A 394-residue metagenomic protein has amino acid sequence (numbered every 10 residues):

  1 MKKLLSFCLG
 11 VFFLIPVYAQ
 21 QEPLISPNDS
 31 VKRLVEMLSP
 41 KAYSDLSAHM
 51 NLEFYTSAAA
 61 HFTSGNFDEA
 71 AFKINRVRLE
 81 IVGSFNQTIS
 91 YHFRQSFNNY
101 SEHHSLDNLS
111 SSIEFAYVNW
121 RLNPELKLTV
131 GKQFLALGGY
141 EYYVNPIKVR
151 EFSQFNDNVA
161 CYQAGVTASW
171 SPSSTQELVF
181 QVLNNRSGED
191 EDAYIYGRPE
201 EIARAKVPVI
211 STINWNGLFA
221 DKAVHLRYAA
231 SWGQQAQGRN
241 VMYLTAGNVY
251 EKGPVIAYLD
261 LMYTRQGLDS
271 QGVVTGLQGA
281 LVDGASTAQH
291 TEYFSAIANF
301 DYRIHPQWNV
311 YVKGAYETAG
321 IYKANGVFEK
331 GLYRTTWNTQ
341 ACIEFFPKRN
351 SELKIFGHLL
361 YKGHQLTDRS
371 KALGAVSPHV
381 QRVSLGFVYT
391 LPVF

Functional and structural regions predicted by a protein language model:
M1-S30, P392-F394: Cleavable N-terminal export/targeting peptides
Y18-Y55: N-terminal periplasmic/intermembrane-space "pro-region" immediately following the signal or transit peptide
Q21-I25, Y55-S57, H61-G65, E102-L109 (+2 more regions): Surface-exposed coil loops of outer-membrane beta-barrel proteins
E22-S26, A59-F67, S105-L106, A220-F394: Outer-membrane beta-barrel pore domains
K41-A48, Y55-N75, E201: Surface-exposed strand-loop-strand hairpins of Gram-negative outer-membrane beta-barrel proteins
I74, L79-G83, A116-W120, V166-W170 (+5 more regions): Residues on the lipid-exposed face of transmembrane beta-strands in outer-membrane beta-barrel proteins
I74-Y100, L218-F219, R265, V310-A315: Surface-exposed extracellular loop regions of Gram-negative outer-membrane beta-barrel proteins
